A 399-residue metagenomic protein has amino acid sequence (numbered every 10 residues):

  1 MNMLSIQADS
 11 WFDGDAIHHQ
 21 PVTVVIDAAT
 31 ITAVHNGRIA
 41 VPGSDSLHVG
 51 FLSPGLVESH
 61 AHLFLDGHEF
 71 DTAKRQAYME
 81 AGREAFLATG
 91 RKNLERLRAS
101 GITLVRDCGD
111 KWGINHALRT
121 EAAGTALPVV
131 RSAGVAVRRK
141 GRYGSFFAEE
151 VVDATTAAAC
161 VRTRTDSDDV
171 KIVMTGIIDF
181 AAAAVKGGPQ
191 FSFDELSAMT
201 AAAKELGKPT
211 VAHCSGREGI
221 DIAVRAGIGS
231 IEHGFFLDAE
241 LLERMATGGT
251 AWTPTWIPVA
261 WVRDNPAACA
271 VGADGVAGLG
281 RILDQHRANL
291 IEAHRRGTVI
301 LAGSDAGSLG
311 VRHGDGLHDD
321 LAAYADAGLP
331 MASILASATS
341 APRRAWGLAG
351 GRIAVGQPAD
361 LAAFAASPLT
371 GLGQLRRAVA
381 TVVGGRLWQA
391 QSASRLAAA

Functional and structural regions predicted by a protein language model:
M1-A40, F51-L52, A366-G371, R386-L387: N-terminal metal-binding scaffold of metallo-dependent hydrolase/deaminase domains
D9, A336-S340, V355-A399: C-terminal cap of metal-dependent C-N hydrolases
P42-G55, N115-G124, A154-S167, L237-A251 (+1 more regions): Short amphipathic alpha-helices and their capping/turn segments at secondary-structure boundaries
G50-E121, A226: Metal-associated gating/positioning segment near the N- to mid-region
H62-A88, K92-E95, G134, R138-F146 (+2 more regions): Active-site gating loops and adjacent loop-to-helix segments of metal-dependent hydrolytic enzymes
G109-I222, S230: Histidine/acidic-residue-rich, glycine-tolerant segments that coordinate divalent metal ions
F180-A288, R296, L301, A306-S308 (+2 more regions): Active-site core of metal-dependent hydrolases
E205, A270, D284-S367: His/Asp/Glu-enriched, well-ordered alpha-helical/loop segment that forms or immediately abuts the divalent-metal
